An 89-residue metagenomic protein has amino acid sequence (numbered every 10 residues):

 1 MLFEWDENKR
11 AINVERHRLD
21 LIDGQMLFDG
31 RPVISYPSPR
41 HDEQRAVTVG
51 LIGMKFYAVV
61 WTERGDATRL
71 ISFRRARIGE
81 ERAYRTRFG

Functional and structural regions predicted by a protein language model:
M1-G89: Ribonuclease/tRNase effector modules and their secretory precursors
